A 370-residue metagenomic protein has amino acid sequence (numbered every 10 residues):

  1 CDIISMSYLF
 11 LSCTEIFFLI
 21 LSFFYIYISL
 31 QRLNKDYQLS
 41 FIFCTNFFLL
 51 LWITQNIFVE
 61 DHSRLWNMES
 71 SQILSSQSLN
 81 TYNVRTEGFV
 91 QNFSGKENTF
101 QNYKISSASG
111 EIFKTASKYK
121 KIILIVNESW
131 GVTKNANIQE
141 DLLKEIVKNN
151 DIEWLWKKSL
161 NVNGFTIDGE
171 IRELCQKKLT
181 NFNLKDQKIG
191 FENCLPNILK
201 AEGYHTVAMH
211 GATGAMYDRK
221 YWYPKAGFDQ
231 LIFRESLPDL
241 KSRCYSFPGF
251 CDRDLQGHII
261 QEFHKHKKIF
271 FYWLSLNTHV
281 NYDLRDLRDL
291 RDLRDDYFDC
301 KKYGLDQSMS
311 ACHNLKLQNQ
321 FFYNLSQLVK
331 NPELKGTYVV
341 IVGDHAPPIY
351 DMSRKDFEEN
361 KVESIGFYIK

Functional and structural regions predicted by a protein language model:
C1-S71: Transmembrane and membrane-interface helices of multi-pass, inner-membrane envelope-modifying transferases
D2-Y8, N34, V90-N98, K104 (+2 more regions): Generic secondary-structure transition motif, activating predominantly at the C-termini of alpha-helices
L9, Q38, N83, Q101-K104 (+1 more regions): Compositionally biased, intrinsically disordered low-complexity regions enriched in proline and serine
L11-L19, E87-V90, L143-V147, Q256-I260: Generic detector of well-ordered alpha-helical segments enriched in charged/polar residues, highlighting helical
S29-N34, L39, N56-F58, Y103-T115 (+1 more regions): Short amphipathic alpha-helical segments
L51-V126: Membrane-interface segments at or immediately adjacent to transmembrane helices that form the boundary between
A108-K118, L124-N127, V132-K370: Solvent-exposed soluble domains appended to multi-pass membrane proteins
